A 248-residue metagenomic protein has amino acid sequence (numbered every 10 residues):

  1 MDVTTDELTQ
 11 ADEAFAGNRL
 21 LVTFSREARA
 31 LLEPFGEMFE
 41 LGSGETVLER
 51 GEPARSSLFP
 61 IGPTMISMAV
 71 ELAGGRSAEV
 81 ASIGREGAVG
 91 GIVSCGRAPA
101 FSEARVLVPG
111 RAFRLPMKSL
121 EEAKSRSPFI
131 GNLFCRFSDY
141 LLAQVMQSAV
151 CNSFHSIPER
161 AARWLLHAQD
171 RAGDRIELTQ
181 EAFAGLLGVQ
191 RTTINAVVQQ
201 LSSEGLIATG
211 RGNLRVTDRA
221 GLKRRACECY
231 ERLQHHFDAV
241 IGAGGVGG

Functional and structural regions predicted by a protein language model:
M1-G42, A88, V93-S94: Cyclic nucleotide-binding regulatory module and flanking cytosolic helices
F24, P60, I83-G84, L107 (+3 more regions): A conserved hydrophobic position in a structured secondary element of the catalytic/binding core that shapes
F39-L41, V47-R50, A168: Small beta-barrel nucleic-acid-binding modules, principally OB-folds
E45-V108: Cyclic nucleotide-binding regulatory domains
A81-D139, A143, Q147: Cyclic-nucleotide recognition modules
L107-P109, K124-R191: Polybasic "coupling" helices that flank or enter modular domains
L166-G248: Phosphate-/nucleic-acid-contacting segments
